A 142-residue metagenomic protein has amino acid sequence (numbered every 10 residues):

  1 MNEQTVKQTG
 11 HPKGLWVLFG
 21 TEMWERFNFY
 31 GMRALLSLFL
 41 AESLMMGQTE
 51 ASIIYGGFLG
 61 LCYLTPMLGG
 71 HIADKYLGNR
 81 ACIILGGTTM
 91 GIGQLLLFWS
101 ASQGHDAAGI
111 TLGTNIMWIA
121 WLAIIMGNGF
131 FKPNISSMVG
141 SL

Functional and structural regions predicted by a protein language model:
M1-R26, H105-N115: Cytosolic juxtamembrane N-terminal segment immediately preceding the first transmembrane helix of multi-pass
V17-S37, I135-S136: Extracytoplasmic
M23, G93, A107-N134: Hydrophobic core of transmembrane alpha-helices in multi-pass small-molecule transporters, especially MFS/SLC-type
A34-I54: Short amphipathic helix-loop junctions that connect adjacent transmembrane helices in Major Facilitator Superfamily/SLC
F39, S43-L44, K75-Y76, M138-L142: Helix-to-coil boundary motifs at intracellular loop junctions of multi-pass secondary transporters
G56-K75, A81, G91, K132: Central cavity-lining transmembrane alpha-helices of secondary-active solute carriers, predominantly the Major
C82-I83, M117: Primarily marks hydrophobic transmembrane alpha-helices of the MFS/SLC 12-helix fold
I84-L112: C-terminal ends and interior cores of transmembrane alpha-helices in multi-pass membrane transporters/permeases
